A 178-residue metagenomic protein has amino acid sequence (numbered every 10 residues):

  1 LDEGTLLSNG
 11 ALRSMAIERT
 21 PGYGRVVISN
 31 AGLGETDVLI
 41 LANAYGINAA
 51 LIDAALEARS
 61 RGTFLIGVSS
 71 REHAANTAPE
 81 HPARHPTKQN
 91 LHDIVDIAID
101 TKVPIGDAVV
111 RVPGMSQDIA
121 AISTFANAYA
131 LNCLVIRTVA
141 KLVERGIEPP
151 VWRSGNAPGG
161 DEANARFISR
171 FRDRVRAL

Functional and structural regions predicted by a protein language model:
L1-V135: Glycine-rich phosphate-binding loops that contact phosphosugars or nucleotide phosphates
A140-L178: Active-site phosphate/pyrophosphate-binding segments
